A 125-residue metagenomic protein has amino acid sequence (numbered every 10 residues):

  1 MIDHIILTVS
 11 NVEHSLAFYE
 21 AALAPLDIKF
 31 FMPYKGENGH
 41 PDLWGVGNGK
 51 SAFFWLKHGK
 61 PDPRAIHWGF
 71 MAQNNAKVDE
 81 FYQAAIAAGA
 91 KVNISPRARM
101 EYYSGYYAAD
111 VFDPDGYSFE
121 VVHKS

Functional and structural regions predicted by a protein language model:
D3-N11, K60-A84, Y107-F112: Vicinal oxygen chelate
I6-S51: Core segments of cupin and vicinal oxygen chelate
L16-A17, D79, F119: Alpha-helical elements of the RecA-like P-loop NTPase motor core of helicases
F18-A21, F81-A85: Short amphipathic alpha-helices in soluble, non-transmembrane regions that often serve as interface/regulatory elements
E37-H40, D62, Y102-G105: Short acidic/glycine-enriched loop/turn segments that link adjacent beta-strands
S51-A52, D62: Active-site/binding-pocket entry motifs
W55-L56: Eukaryotic scaffold repeat domains enriched in small/polar residues
Y82, A87-S125: Vicinal oxygen chelate
